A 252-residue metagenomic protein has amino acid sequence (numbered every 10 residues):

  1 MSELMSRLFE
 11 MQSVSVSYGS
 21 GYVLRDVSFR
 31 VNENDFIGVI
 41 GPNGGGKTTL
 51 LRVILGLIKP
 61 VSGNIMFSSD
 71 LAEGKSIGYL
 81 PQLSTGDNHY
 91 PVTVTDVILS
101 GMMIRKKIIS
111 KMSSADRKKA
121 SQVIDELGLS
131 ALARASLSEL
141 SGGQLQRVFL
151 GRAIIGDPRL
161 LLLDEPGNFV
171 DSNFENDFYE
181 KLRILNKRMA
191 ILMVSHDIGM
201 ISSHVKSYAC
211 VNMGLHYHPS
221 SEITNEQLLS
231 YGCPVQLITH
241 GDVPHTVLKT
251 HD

Functional and structural regions predicted by a protein language model:
F9, V23-L24, A133: Conserved structural motif at the start of ABC-family nucleotide-binding domains
L55: Helix-to-loop junction immediately C-terminal to a conserved catalytic motif
G63-I77: Conserved ABC transporter NBD signature motif
S114-L132: Conserved ABC ATPase "signature" region
S136-L140, Q144: Conserved ABC ATPase signature
L161-E165: Catalytic Walker B motif of ABC-type/P-loop ATPase nucleotide-binding domains
E222-D252: ABC ATPase nucleotide-binding domains
